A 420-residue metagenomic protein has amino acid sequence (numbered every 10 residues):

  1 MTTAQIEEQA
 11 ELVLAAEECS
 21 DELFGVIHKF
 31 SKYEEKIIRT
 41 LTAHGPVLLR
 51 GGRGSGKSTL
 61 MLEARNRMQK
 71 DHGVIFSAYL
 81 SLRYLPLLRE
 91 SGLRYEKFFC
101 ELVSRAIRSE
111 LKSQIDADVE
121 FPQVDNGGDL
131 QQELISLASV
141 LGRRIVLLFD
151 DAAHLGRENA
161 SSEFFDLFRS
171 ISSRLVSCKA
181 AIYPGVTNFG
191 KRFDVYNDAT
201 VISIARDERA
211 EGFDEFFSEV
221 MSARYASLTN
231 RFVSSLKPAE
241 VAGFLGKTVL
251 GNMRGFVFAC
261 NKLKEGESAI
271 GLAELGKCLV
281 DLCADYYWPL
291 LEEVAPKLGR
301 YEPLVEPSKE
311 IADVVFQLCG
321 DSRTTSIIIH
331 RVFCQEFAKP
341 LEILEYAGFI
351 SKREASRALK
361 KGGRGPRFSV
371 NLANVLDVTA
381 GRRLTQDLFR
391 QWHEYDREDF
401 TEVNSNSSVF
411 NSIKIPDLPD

Functional and structural regions predicted by a protein language model:
M1-Q9, E17, S31, L341-E342 (+2 more regions): Extended, charged/polar low-complexity intrinsically disordered regions
T2-H28, R39-V146, L155-S161, V176-S177 (+4 more regions): P-loop NTPase nucleotide-binding core
L12, F24-F30, L134-L137, L141-L148 (+2 more regions): The catalytic "switch" region of P-loop NTPases
K32-I38: N-terminal flanking helix/linker immediately upstream of nucleotide/cofactor-binding cores
R67, K262, I343: Alpha-helical DNA-recognition elements
A226, S235-P296: Amphipathic alpha-helical "lid/sensor" segments that cap RecA-like P-loop NTPase cores
K277-D420: C-terminal leucine-rich, beta-strand-based interaction scaffolds used for sensing/assembly
